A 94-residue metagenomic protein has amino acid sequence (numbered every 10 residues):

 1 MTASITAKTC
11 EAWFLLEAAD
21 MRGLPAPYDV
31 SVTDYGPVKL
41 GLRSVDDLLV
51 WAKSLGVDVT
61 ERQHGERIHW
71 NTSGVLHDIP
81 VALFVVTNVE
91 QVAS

Functional and structural regions predicted by a protein language model:
M1-S94: Structured alpha/beta or helical-core interaction and ligand-binding surfaces enriched in interleaved
